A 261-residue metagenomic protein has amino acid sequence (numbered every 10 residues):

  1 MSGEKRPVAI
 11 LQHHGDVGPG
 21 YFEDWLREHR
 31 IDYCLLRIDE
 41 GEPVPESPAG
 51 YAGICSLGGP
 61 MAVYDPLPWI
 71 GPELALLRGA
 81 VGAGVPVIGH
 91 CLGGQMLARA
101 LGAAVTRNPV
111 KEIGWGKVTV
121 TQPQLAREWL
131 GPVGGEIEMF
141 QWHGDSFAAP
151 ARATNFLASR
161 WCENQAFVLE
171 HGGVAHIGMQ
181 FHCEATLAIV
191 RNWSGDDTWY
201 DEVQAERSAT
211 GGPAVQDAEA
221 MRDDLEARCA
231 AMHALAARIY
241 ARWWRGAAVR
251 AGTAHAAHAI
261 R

Functional and structural regions predicted by a protein language model:
M1-V85, T119, E206-R261: N-terminal beta1-alpha1 cap of cysteine-dependent amidohydrolase-like domains
A9, C34-L36, C55, I88 (+3 more regions): Hydrophobic/aromatic beta-strand patches that form the interior of the parallel beta-sheet core in alpha/beta enzyme
G15-D16, P60-A62, Q95, C162 (+1 more regions): Short, solvent-exposed loop/turn segments at secondary-structure junctions
P19-Y21, P45, D65-L67, A98-A100 (+3 more regions): Short glycine-/acidic-enriched loop or helix-start segments at secondary-structure transitions that form or flank
A80-A104: Catalytic nucleophile loop
L101-V190: Pocket-forming structural segment of enzyme catalytic cores
T186-G211: A hydrophobic, small-residue-rich beta->alpha segment in the mid-to-C-terminal subdomain of diverse proteins
